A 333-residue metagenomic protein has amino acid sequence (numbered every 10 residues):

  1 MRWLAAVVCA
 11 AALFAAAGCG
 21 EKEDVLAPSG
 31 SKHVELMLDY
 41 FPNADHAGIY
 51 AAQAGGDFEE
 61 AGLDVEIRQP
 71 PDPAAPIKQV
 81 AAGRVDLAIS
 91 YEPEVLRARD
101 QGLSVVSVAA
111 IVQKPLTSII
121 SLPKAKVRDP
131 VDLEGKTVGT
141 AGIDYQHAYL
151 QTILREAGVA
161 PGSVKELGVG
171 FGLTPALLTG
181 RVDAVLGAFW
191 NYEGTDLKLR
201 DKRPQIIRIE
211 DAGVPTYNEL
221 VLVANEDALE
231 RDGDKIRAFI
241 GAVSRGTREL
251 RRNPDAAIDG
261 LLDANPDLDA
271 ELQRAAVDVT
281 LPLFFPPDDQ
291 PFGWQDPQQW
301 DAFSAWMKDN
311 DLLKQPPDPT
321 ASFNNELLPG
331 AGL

Functional and structural regions predicted by a protein language model:
M1-V7: Bacterial N-terminal signal peptides that target proteins for export
V7-L13: Sec-dependent N-terminal signal peptides
A15-G18: C-terminal motif of bacterial Sec signal peptides marking the signal peptidase cleavage site
K22-G170, T174-T179, D183-N191, I206-R208: Short, glycine-/small- and polar/acidic-enriched structural segments that line small-molecule recognition paths
P93, G172-P175, R181-P266: Pocket-lining segment of extracytoplasmic ligand-binding domains
P161-K165, P266-D278, K314-A321: Short, surface-exposed acidic
E230-N310: Secondary-structure end/capping motifs
W300-L333: Conserved C-terminal helix/tail region of periplasmic/extracytoplasmic solute-binding proteins
